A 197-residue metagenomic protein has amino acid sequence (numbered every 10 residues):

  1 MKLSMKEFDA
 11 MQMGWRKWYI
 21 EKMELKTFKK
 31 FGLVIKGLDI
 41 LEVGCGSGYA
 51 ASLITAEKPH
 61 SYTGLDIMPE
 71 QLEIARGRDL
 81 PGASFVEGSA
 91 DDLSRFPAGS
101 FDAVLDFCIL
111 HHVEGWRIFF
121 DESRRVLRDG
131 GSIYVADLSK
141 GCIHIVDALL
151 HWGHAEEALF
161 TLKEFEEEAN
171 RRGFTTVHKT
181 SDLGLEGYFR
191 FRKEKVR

Functional and structural regions predicted by a protein language model:
M1-V34: Conserved class I S-adenosyl-L-methionine
M11-I20, Y134-R172, T176-F189: C-terminal alpha-helical "lid/dimerization" subdomain adjacent to the S-adenosyl-L-methionine
G37-G46: Conserved class I S-adenosyl-L-methionine
L41, T63, Y134: Conserved beta-strand positions in the Rossmann-like core of class I SAM-dependent methyltransferases
S47-D92: Class I SAM-dependent methyltransferase SAM/SAH-binding core
D91-A103: A short acidic, Gly/Pro-enriched loop at the edge of an enzyme's catalytic core that lines a small-molecule cofactor
A103-E114: A short SAM/SAH-binding and catalytic strip from SAM-dependent methyltransferases
R117-D129: A short glycine-rich, Lys/Arg-flanked "PGG" loop and its adjoining helix->strand segment in the class I
